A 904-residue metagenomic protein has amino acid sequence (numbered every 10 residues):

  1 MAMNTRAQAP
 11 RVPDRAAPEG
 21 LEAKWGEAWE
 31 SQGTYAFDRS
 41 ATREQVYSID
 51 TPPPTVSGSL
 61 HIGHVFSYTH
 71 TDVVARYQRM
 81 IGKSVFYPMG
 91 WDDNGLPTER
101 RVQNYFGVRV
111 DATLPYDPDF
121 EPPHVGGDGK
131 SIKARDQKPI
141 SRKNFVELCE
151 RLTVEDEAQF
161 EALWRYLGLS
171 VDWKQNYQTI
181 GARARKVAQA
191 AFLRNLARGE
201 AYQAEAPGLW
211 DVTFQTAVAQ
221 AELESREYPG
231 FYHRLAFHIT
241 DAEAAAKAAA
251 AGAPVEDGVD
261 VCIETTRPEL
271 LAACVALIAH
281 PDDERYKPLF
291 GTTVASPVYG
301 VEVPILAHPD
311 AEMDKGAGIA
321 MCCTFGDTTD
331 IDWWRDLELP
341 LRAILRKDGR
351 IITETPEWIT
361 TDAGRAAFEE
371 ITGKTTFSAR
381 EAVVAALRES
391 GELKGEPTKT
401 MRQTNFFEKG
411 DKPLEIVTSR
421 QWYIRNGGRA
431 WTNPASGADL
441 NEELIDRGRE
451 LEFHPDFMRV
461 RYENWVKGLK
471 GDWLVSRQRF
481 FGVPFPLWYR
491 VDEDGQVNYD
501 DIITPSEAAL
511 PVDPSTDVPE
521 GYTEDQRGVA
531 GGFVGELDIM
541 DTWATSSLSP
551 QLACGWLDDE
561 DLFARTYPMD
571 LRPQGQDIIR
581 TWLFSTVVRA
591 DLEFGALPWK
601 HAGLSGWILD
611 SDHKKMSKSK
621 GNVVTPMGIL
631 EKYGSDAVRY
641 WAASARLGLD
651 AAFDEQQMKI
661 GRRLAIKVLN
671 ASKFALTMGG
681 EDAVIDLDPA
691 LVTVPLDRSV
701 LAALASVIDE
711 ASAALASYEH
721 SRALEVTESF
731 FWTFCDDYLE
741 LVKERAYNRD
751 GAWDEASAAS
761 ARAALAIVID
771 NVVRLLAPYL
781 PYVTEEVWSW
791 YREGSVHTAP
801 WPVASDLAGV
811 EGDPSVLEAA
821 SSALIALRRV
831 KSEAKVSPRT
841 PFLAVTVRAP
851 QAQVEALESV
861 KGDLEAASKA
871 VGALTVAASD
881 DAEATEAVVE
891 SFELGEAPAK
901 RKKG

Functional and structural regions predicted by a protein language model:
A2-P10, D14-R15, A23-K24, A28-Q32 (+9 more regions): Residue patterns forming the tRNA-binding/recognition surfaces of aminoacyl-tRNA synthetases and related DALR
S40-V102, A188, I263-T266, I305-L337 (+3 more regions): N-terminal catalytic cores of NTP/NDP-binding nucleotidyl/phosphoryl-transfer enzymes
A41-T51, G63-F66, H70, L152 (+14 more regions): Secondary-structure capping and boundary motifs in well-ordered enzyme cores
F86, E269-L277, E389-G428, M658-I685 (+2 more regions): Structured, non-catalytic alpha/beta "coupling" segments that mediate domain-domain communication and provide generic
D92, V212, V218-E224, D501-T504 (+6 more regions): Acidic, turn-prone loop/beta-hairpin segments
E256, V261-I319, T328-D332: Protease-associated
V303, P309-A311, E338-G349, Q478-F481 (+3 more regions): Alpha-helical recognition segments enriched in aromatics with Gly/Pro capping that present substrate-recognition
G862-K903: C-terminal edge-of-domain segments
